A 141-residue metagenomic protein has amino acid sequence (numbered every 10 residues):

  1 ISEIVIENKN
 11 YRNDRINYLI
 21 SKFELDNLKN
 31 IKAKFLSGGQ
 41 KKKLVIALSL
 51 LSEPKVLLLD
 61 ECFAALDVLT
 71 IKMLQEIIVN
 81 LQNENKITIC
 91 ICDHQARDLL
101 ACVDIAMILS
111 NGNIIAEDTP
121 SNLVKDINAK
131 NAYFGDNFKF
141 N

Functional and structural regions predicted by a protein language model:
N10-L28: Conserved ABC ATPase "signature" region
K32-L36: Conserved ABC ATPase signature
I46-A47: Hydrophobic anchor residue at the start of the ABC signature
E53: Conserved catalytic motifs of ABC-family nucleotide-binding domains
E61-C62: Walker B catalytic motif
K72-E84: Helical segment within the ABC ATPase nucleotide-binding domain
